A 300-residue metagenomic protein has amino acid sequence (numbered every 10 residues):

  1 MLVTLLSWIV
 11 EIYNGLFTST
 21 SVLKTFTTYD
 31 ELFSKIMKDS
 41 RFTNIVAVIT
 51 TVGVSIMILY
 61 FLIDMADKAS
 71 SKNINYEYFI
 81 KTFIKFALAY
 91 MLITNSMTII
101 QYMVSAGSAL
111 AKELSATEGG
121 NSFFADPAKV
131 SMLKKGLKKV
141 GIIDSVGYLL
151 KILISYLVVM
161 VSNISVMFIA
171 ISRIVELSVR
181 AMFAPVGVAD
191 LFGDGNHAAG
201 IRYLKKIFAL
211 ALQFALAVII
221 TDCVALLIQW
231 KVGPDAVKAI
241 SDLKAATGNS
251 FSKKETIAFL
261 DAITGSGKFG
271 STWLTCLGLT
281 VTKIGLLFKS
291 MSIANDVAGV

Functional and structural regions predicted by a protein language model:
M1-I56, A69: Binding/recognition "hotspot" determinant
M1-L2, N75-N95, G200-Q213: Alpha-helical transmembrane segments and their helix-start/interface "positive-inside/aromatic belt" motifs in integral
T20-S21, T25-F26, A89-V186, A217 (+1 more regions): Non-cytosolic segments of integral membrane proteins
I36-A47, S70-I74, Y78-T82, D144 (+6 more regions): Membrane-helix interfacial "entry" motifs
I56-L88, A181-A198: Hydrophobic transmembrane alpha-helix segments characteristic of membrane transport and insertion machinery
I63, K81, I169, R173 (+1 more regions): Short alpha-helical basic/polar micro-motif
V188-K205, I293-V300: Alpha-helical transmembrane segments
